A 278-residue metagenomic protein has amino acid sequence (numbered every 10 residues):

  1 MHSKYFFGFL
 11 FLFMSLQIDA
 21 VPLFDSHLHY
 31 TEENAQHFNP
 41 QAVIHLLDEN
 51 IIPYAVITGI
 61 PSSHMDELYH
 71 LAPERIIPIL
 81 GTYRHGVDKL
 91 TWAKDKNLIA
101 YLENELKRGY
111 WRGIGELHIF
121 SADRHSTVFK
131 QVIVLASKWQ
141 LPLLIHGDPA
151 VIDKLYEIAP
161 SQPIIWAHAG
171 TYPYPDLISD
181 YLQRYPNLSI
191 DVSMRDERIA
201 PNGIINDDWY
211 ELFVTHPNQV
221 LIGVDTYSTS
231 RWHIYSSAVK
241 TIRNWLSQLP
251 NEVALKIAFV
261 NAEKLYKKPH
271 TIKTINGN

Functional and structural regions predicted by a protein language model:
H2-S3, P22-H27, A35, Q41-T58 (+3 more regions): Mid-to-C-terminal alpha-helical segments outside catalytic/metal-binding sites
F13-S15: N-terminal signal peptide c-region/cleavage motif recognized by signal peptidases
I18-A20: Boundary at the C-terminal end of the N-terminal hydrophobic targeting segment
F24-L28, A55-I57, P78-G81, I114-G115 (+4 more regions): Hydrophobic faces of well-ordered beta-strands that scaffold small-molecule active sites in alpha/beta enzyme cores
L28-N39, R84-K94, R198-P201: Acidic/histidine-rich helix-loop elements that form or flank divalent-metal/phosphate-binding sites at the catalytic
H29-T31, I60-P61, G81-H85, L117-F120 (+4 more regions): Active-site beta-loop-alpha junctions enriched in small/polar residues
H64-P142, S189, M194-E197: Active-site gating/metal-coordination segments in enzymes
S126-I222, P269, K273: Catalytic pocket-lining loop regions of alpha/beta-barrel enzymes, especially the amidohydrolase/enolase/GH5 lineages
